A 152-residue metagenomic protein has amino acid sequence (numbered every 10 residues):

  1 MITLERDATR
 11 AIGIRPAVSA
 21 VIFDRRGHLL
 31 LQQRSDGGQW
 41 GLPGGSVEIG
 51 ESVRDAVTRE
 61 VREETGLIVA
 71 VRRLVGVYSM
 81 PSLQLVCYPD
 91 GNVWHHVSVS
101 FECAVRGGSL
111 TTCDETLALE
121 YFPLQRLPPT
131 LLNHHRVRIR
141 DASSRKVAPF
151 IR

Functional and structural regions predicted by a protein language model:
M1-V21, R25, G91: Acidic, metal-coordinating catalytic segment for phosphate/diphosphate chemistry, firing primarily on the Nudix
G13-R15, S35-G37, L42, V69 (+1 more regions): Short connector loops at helix/strand junctions that flank enzyme active sites, especially segments positioning acidic
P16-V18, G27, V97-V99, L117: Change "...and in nucleic-acid phosphodiester-cleaving endonucleases..." to "...and in nucleic-acid processing enzymes
I22, S100-A104, E120: Short, well-ordered beta-strand micro-motif
D24, H28-L67: Conserved Nudix-box catalytic region and its N-terminal flanking loop in Nudix hydrolases and closely related
G38-W40, S109-R152: Nudix hydrolase/Nudix homology domain
I68-Y78: A short coil-to-beta-strand element that immediately follows conserved catalytic motifs
S79-S109: Active-site-adjacent beta-strand/loop module that shapes the phosphate/pyrophosphate-binding cleft
